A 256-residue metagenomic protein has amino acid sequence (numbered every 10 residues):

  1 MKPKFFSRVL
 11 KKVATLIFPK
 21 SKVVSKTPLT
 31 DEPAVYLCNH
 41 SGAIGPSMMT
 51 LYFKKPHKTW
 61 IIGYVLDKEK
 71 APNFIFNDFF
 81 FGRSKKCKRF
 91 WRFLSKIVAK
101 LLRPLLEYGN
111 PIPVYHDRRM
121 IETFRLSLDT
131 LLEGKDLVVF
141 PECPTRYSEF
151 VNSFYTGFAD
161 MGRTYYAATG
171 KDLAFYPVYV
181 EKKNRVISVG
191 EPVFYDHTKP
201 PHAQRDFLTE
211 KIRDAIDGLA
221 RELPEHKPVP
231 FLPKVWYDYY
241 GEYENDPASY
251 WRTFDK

Functional and structural regions predicted by a protein language model:
M1-R8, F254-K256: Short, Lys/Arg-enriched, disordered terminal segments
P3, V9-G42, T50-L51: Helix-to-loop junction immediately C-terminal to a conserved catalytic motif
F6-I17, L105, S127, F158: Hydrophobic alpha-helical segments of integral membrane proteins, encompassing both true transmembrane helices
F18-P19, N110-P111, R221: Short aromatic/hydrophobic-glycine micro-motifs
K20-S25, G45-P46, A99, F124-R125: A generic local structural motif
D31-H116: Catalytic core of membrane glycerolipid acyltransferases/transacylases, capturing the structured, soluble-facing
H116-K256: Non-catalytic C-terminal accessory region of glycerolipid acyltransferases and related lyso-lipid remodeling enzymes
